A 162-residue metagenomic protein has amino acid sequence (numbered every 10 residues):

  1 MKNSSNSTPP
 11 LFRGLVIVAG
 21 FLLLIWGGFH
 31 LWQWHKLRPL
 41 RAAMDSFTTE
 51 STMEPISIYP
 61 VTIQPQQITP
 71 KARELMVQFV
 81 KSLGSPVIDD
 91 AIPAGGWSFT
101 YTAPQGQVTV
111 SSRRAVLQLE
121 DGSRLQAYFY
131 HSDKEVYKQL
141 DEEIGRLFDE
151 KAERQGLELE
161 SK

Functional and structural regions predicted by a protein language model:
M1-S7: Juxtamembrane low-complexity tails/linkers enriched in Ser/Thr-Pro and polybasic
S7-K162: Function-determining sites in protein domains
